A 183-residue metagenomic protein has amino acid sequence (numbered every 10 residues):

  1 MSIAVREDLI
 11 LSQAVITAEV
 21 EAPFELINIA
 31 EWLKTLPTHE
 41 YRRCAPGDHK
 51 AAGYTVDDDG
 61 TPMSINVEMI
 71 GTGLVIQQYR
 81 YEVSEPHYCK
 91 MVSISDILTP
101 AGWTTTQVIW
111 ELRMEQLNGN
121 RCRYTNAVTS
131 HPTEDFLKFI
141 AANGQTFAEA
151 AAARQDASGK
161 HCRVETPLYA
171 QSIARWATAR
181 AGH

Functional and structural regions predicted by a protein language model:
M1-T61: Hydrophobic ligand-binding cavity/cleft-lining segments
I10-A14, I27, T61-M63, C89 (+2 more regions): Residues at beta-strand starts and edge strands
P23-I27, V83-Y88, R113-R123: A short, structured loop/turn motif at beta-sheet edges
E25, K34, G119, A174 (+1 more regions): Residue-level marker of positions within ordered structural domains that often coincide with functionally constrained
N28, G73-Q77, E134-K138, A181: Short acidic, gly/pro-rich beta-turn/loop elements at beta-sheet edges and active-site/ligand-binding grooves
K50-W103: Glycine-rich portal/gate segments that line the openings of hydrophobic small-molecule binding cavities
D96-K160: Beta-strand/loop substructures that line and gate deep hydrophobic ligand-binding cavities in soluble
T146-H183: Long, compositionally biased interface segments
